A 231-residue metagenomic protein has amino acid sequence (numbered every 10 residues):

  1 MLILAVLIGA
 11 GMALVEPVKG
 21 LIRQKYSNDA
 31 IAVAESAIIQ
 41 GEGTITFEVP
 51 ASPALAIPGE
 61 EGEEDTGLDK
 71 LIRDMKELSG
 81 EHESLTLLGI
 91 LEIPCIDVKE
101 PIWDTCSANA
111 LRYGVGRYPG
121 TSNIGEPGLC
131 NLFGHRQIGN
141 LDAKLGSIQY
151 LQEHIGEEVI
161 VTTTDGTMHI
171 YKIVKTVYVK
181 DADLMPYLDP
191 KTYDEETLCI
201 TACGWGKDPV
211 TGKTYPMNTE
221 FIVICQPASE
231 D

Functional and structural regions predicted by a protein language model:
L2-D231: Solvent-exposed, non-transmembrane regions of membrane-associated and secreted proteins
